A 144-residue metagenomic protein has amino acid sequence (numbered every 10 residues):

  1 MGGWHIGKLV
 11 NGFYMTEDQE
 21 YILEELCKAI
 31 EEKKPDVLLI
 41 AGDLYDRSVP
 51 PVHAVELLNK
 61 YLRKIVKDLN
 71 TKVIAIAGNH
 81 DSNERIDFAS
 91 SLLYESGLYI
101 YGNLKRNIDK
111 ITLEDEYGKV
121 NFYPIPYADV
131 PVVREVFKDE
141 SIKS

Functional and structural regions predicted by a protein language model:
M1-R63, N70: N-terminal active-site segment of His-dependent metallophosphoesterases
A41-D43, I76-N79: Glycine-rich beta-strand-to-loop/alpha-helix junction loops that act as flexible
V66-K67, Y94: Anion (oxyanion) recognition and catalysis
N70-T71, L98: Short phosphate-binding/catalytic loops that engage adenosine nucleotides
A77, D81-S144: His/Asp/Glu-rich metal-coordinating catalytic cores of metallo-dependent phosphodiesterases/hydrolases acting on
